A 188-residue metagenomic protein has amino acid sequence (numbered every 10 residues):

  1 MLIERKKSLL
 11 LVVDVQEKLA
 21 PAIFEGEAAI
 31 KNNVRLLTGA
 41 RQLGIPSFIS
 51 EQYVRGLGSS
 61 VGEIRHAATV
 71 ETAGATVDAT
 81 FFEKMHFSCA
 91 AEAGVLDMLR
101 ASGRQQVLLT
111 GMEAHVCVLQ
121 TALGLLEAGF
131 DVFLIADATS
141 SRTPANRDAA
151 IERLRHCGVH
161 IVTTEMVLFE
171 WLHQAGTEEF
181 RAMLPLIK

Functional and structural regions predicted by a protein language model:
L2-K7, L43, G56-K188: Active-site-adjacent betaalpha module
R5-S8, I23-V54: A short alpha/beta connector and helix-capping loop motif
S8-V15: N-terminal nucleotide-binding beta1-loop-alpha1 segment
L11, F48, L108: Conserved Rossmann-like nucleotide-binding pocket used by diverse enzymes that bind dinucleotide cofactors
V15, I49-Q52, A136: A cross-domain feature marking catalytic cores of carbohydrate-active enzymes and several ubiquitous metabolic/repair
E17-P21: Short acidic, Gly/Ser-rich segments with clustered Asp/Glu that frequently serve as metal-coordination loops in enzyme
